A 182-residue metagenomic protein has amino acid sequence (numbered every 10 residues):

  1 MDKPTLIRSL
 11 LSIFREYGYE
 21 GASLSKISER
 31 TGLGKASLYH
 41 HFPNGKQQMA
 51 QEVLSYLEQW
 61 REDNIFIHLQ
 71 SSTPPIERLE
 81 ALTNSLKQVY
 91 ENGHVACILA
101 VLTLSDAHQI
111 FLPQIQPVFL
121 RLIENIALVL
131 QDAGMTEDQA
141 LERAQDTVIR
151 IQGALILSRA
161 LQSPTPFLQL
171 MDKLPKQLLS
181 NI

Functional and structural regions predicted by a protein language model:
D2-L11, Y19-K26, I67, L104 (+5 more regions): Feature detects long, helix-prone N-terminal segments enriched in hydrophobes
T5, S9, I13-E52: Helix-turn-helix
L54-W60: Short, basic, alpha-helical segments at the C-terminal edge of helix-turn-helix-like DNA-binding modules
E62, H108-G134, E142, D172-L179: Amphipathic alpha-helical packing segments from all-alpha helical-bundle domains
I65-H94, E137, A144-T147: Hydrophobic alpha-helical connector segments
E77-R78, Y90-I110: Amphipathic alpha-helical segments used for helix-helix packing
V89, L104, V148-P166, L178-I182: Amphipathic C-terminal alpha-helical segment
I98, D138-L157, K173: Hydrophobic alpha-helical segments that form the core of small-molecule binding pockets and/or dimer interfaces
